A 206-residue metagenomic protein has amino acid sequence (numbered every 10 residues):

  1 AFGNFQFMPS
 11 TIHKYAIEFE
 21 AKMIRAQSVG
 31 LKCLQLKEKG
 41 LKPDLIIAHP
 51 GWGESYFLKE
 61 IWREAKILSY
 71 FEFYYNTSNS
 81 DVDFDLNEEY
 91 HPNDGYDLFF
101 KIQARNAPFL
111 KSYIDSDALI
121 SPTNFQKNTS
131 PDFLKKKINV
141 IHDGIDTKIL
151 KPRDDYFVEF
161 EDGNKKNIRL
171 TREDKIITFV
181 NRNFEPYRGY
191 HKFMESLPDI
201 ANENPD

Functional and structural regions predicted by a protein language model:
A1-G40: A conserved catalytic-core segment of Leloir-type glycosyltransferases
F5-I17, E64-A107, K148-F160, T171-R172: Acceptor-binding helix/loop patch of EC 2.4 sugar-transfer enzymes, predominantly nucleotide-sugar-dependent
Q35-W52, L68: Short N-terminal targeting/anchoring amphipathic segment
K39, K111-Y113, L170: Structural alpha-helical scaffold elements that stabilize or flank donor/cofactor-binding regions in carbohydrate
D94-T123, S130: A conserved mid-domain beta-alpha-beta active-site/ligand-binding segment of alpha/beta enzyme cores
F125, G144: Carbohydrate-associated surface elements
D162-R188, M194-L197: Conserved donor-binding/catalytic core segment of Leloir-type glycosyltransferases
L197-D206: A conserved nucleotide-sugar
